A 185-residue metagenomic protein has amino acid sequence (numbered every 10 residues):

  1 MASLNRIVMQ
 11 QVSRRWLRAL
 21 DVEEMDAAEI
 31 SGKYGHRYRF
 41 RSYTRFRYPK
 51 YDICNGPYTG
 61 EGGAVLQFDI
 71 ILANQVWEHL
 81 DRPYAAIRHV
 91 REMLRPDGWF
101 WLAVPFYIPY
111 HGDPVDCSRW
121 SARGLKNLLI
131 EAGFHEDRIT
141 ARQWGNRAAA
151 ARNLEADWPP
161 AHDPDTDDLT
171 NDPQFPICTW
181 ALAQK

Functional and structural regions predicted by a protein language model:
M1-L20: Class I SAM-dependent methyltransferase Rossmann-like catalytic core, especially the SAM/SAH-binding loop
S3-V8, S31-G35, T140-N146: A broad, low-specificity signal for short, low-complexity segments enriched in glycine/proline and polar/charged
L4, Q75-E78, N171: Short, surface-exposed alpha-helical recognition segments that flank or form part of ligand/macromolecule-binding
R15-H111, S121-K126, A183-Q184: Conserved SAM-binding loop
D81-V90, R95-K185: S-adenosyl-L-methionine-dependent methyltransferase catalytic module, highlighting the catalytic core
